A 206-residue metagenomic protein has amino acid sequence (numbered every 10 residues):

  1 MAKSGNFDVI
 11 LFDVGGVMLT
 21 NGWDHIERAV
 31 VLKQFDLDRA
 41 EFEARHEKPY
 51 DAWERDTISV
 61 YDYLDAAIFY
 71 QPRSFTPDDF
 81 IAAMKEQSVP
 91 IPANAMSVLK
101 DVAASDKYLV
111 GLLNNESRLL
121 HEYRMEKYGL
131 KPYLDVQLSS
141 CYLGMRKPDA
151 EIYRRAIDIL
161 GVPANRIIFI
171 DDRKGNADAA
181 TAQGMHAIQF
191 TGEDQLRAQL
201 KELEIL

Functional and structural regions predicted by a protein language model:
M1-F7, S117-L206: Asp-based, Mg2+/Mn2+-dependent phosphohydrolase catalytic module
A2-R45: Active-site neighborhood of HAD-like aspartate-dependent phosphohydrolases
G5, D78-V110, E122, A150 (+1 more regions): Short, acidic loop-to-helix structural element flanking the phosphoryl-transfer center in phosphate-processing enzymes
D13-G16, D56, V102, L112 (+2 more regions): Generic structural signal for small/hydrophobic residues in well-ordered secondary structure, especially within
I26-V30, K48, D62, A66 (+6 more regions): Alpha-helical elements of Rossmann-like donor-binding domains used by nucleotide-donor carbohydrate transfer enzymes
F35-H46, P72-A82, I205-L206: Short, surface-exposed acidic
Y50-M96: Metal-dependent phosphoesterase signature
